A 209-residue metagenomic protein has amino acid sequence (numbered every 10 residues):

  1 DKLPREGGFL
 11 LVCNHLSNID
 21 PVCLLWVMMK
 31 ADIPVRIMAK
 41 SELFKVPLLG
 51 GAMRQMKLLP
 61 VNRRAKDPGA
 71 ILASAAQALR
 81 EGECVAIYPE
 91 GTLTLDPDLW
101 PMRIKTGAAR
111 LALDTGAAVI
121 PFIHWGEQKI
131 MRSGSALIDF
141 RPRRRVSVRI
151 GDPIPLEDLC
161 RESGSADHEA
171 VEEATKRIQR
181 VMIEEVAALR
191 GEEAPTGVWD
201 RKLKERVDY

Functional and structural regions predicted by a protein language model:
L3, D98-S165: A cross-family acyltransferase "interaction/gating" segment
R5-A65: Catalytic core of membrane glycerolipid acyltransferases/transacylases, capturing the structured, soluble-facing
G8-L10, C84-Y88, I120: Residue-level preference for the first positions of well-ordered beta-strands
V27, A52, Q77, R110-D114: Hydrophobic/aromatic ligand-binding patch that stacks against planar heteroaromatic rings of cofactors or nucleotides
A73-E81, V146-E172, I178: A charged, well-structured terminal subsegment
A78-A108: Catalytic-site beta-strand/loop segments enriched in glycine and acidic/polar residues
L189-Y209: Short, highly charged C-terminal tails/helix-capping segments
